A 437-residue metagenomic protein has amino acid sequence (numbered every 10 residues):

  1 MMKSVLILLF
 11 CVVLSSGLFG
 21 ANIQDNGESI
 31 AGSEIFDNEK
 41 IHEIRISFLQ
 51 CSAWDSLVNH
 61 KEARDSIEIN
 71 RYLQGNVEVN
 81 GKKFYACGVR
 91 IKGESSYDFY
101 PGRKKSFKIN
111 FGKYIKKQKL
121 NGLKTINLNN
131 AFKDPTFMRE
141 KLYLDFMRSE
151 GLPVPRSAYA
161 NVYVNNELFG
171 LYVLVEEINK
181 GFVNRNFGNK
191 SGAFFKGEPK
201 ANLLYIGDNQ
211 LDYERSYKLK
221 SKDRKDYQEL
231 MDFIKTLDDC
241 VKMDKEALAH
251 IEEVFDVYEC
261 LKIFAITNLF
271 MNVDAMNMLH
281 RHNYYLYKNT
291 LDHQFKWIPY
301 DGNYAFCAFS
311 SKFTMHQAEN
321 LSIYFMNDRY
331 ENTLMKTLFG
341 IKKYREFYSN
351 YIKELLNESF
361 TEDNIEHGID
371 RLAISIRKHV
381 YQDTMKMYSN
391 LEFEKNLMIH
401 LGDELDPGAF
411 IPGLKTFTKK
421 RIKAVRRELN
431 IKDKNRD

Functional and structural regions predicted by a protein language model:
V5-L14: Sec-dependent N-terminal signal peptides
A21-S66: N-terminal module-boundary/linker segments of secreted carbohydrate-active enzymes
S52-V58, Y85-C87, Y97-F99, K117-K119 (+4 more regions): Short, solvent-exposed loop/turn elements at domain surfaces
S52-W54, R224-M278, Y284, L291-D437: Middle-to-C-terminal accessory/interaction subdomains
L73-N130: Conserved oxyanion/phosphate-binding beta-strand-loop segments in alpha/beta enzyme cores
G88, S106-N110, T125-N130, F137 (+9 more regions): Structural recognition of the beta-strand scaffold that forms the well-ordered cores of secreted hydrolase catalytic
S106-K116, N130-A131, L152-P155, E167-F270 (+1 more regions): Internal "kinase-insert"/substrate-recognition segments embedded within catalytic cores of ATP-dependent enzymes
A131-N165: A conserved helix-loop-beta module that forms one wall/lid of the active-site cleft in ATP-utilizing catalytic domains
